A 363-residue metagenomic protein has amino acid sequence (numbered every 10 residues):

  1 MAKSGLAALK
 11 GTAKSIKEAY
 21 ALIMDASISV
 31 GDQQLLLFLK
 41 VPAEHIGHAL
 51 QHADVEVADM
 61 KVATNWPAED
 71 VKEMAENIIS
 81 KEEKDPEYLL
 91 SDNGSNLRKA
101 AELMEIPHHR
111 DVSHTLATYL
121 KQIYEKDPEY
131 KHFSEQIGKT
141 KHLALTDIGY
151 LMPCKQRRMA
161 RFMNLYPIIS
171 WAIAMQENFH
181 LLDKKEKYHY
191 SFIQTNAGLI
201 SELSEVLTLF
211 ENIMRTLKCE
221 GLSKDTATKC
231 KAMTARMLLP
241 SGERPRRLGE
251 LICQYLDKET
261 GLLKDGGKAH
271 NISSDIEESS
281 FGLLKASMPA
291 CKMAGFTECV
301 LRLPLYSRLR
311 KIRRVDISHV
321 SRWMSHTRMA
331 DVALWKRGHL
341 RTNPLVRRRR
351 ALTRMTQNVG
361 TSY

Functional and structural regions predicted by a protein language model:
A2-L89, K99-V112, E125-K126, Y150: RNase H-like nuclease fold core
S4-G11, D70, H132, R247 (+2 more regions): Exposed alpha-helical structural elements
V30, H45-G47, S95-L97, T115-Y119 (+4 more regions): Short loop/turn segments at secondary-structure transitions that flank enzyme active sites
I46-L50, A63-N65, V112-A117, F133-G138 (+2 more regions): Glycine-rich loops and low-complexity Gly/Arg-rich segments that provide flexible linkers or classic glycine-based
D59-A63, K121-K131, R314-H319: Repeat-unit-sized solenoid/scaffold elements
L89, N93-K141, E278: Conserved beta-strand -> loop -> alpha-helix junction used to position metal-binding or nucleic-acid-contacting
G94-L103, K141-Y363: Acidic/histidine-rich catalytic cores and adjacent linkers of DNA breakage/strand-transfer/modification proteins
